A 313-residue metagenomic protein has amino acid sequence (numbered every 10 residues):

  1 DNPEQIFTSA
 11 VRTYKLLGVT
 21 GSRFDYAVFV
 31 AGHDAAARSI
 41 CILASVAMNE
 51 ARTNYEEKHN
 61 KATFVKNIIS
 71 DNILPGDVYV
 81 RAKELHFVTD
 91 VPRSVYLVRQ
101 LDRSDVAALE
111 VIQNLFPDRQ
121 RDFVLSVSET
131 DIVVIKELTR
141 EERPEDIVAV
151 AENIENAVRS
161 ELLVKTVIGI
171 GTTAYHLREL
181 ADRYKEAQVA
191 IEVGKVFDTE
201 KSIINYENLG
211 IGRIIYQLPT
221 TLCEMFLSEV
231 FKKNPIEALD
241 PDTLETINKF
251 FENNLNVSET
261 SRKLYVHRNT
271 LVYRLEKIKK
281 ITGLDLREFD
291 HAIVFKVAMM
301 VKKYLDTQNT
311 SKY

Functional and structural regions predicted by a protein language model:
D1-R12, L97, I135, R140: Structured interaction and signal-relay segments at domain junctions
P3-V30: A short beta-strand signature within small-molecule sensing/ligand-binding domains used in signal transduction
R12-L16, V28, V65, I69 (+2 more regions): Generic preference for hydrophobic/aromatic residues in regular secondary structure cores
R23-F24, I42, N60, V134: Acidic/polar active-site rim loop that often engages polyanionic ligands
F24-A35, T139, G171: Short beta-strand-to-loop transition segments that serve as allosteric relay/switch motifs in sensory/regulatory domains
H33-V80: Juxtadomain coupling helices with adjacent low-complexity linkers
P75-Y313: Cytosolic nucleotide-utilizing catalytic cores of signal-transduction proteins
